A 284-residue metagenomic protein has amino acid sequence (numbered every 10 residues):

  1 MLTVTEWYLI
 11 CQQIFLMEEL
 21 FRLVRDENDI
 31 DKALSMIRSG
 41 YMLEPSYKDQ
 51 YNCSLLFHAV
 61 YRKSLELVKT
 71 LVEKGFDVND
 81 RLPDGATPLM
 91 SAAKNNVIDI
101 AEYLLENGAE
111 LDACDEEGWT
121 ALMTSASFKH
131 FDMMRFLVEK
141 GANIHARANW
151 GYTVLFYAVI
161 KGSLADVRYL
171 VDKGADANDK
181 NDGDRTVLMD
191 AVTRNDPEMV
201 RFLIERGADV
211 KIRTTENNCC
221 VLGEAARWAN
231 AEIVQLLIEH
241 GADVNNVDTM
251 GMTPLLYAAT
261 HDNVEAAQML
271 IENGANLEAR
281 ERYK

Functional and structural regions predicted by a protein language model:
M1-F57, Y61-R62, K69, E73: Intrinsically disordered, low-complexity regulatory segments in ankyrin-centric signaling systems
L2-V4, Y8-R22, K173, R206 (+3 more regions): Ankyrin-repeat-protein effector appendages
I14-F21, S46-L55, R81-T87, C114-T120 (+5 more regions): Ankyrin-repeat boundary/"N-cap" motif
L23-N28, H58-S64, S91-V97, T124-H130 (+4 more regions): Ankyrin repeat A-helix N-terminal signature
D29-I37, S64-V72, V97-E106, H130-V138 (+4 more regions): Ankyrin repeat structural motif
L43-P45, V78, L111, I144 (+4 more regions): Ankyrin-repeat inter-repeat connecting loop/turn
D77, L82-Y103, A109-F128, Y152 (+1 more regions): A generic tandem-repeat structural signature
